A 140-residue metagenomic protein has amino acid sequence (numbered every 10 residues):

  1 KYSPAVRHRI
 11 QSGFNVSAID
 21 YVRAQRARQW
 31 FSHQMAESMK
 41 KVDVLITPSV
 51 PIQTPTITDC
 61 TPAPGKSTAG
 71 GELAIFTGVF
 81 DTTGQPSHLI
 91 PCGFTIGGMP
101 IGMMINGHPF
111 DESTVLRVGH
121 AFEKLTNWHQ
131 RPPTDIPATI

Functional and structural regions predicted by a protein language model:
K1-S32, L89-P100: Short helix-loop capping/hinge segments that flank enzyme active sites or metal/cofactor-binding pockets
V22-R23, Q53-A74: Short, surface-exposed loop/helix-turn segments at secondary-structure junctions that function as lids/hinges flanking
A36-E37, S67-I90: Small-aliphatic-rich amphipathic alpha-helix that forms the alpha element of a beta-alpha
V50: Short glycine-/small-residue-rich Rossmann-like dinucleotide-binding loops
M99-H108, V115-G119: Short, well-ordered beta-strand elements
V115-I140: Short, gly/Ser/Thr-rich active-site loops of penicillin-recognizing serine hydrolases
